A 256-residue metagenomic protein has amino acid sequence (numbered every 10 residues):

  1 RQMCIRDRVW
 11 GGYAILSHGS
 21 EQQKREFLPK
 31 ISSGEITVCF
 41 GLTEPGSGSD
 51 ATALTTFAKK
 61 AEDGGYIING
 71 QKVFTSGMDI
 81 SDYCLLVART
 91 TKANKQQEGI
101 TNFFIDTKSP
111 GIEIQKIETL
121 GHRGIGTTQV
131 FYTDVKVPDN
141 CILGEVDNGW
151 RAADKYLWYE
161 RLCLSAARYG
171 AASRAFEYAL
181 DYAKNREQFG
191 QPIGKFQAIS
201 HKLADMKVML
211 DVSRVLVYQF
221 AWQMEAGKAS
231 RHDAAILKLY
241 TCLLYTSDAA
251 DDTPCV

Functional and structural regions predicted by a protein language model:
Q2-C4, H18-Q23, K30, G34-E35 (+6 more regions): Alpha-helical interface subdomain recognition
R6-R8: Active-site nucleophile and cofactor-binding loops and adjacent substrate-binding regions of central metabolic enzymes
F27, L54, V73, Q115-E118: Short beta-alpha junctions and helix-cap segments that line functional grooves
E35-L42: A short, Trp-centered hydrophobic/proline-enriched beta-strand micro-motif
G46-S49, F74-G77, K92-N94, E118-G126: Short Gly/Pro-enriched turn/cap motifs at secondary-structure boundaries
G65-Q115: A short core secondary-structure module
P110-K136: Flexible, small-/acidic-enriched active-site or ligand-binding loops
D248-V256: A short, hydrophobic C-terminal helix/tail in secreted or cell-surface proteins
